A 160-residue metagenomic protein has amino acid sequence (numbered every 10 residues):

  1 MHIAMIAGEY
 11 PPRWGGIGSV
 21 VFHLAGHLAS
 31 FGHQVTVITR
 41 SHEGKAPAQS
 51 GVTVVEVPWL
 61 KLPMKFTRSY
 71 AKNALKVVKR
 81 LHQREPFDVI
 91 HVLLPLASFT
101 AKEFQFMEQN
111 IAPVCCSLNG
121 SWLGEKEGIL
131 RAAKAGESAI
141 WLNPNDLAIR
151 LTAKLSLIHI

Functional and structural regions predicted by a protein language model:
M1-G44, S50-V55, Q83-E85, N110: N-terminal subdomain of nucleotide-sugar transferases
G18, P47-G51, T67, K102-F104 (+1 more regions): Short aromatic-enriched loop/helix-cap "lid" or pocket-rim segments at secondary-structure transitions that line
I38, V57, S117-N119: Generic beta-sheet signal
V52-H82, E137-I149: A short, charged, and often flexible helix/loop element on the N-terminal side of the glycosyltransferase catalytic
D88-V89: Structural motif
V92-S98, L118: Short His-centered aromatic/hydrophobic patch
I111-L155: Acceptor-binding helix/loop patch of EC 2.4 sugar-transfer enzymes, predominantly nucleotide-sugar-dependent
I158-I160: Conserved small/polar residues in nucleotide/adenosyl-binding loops
